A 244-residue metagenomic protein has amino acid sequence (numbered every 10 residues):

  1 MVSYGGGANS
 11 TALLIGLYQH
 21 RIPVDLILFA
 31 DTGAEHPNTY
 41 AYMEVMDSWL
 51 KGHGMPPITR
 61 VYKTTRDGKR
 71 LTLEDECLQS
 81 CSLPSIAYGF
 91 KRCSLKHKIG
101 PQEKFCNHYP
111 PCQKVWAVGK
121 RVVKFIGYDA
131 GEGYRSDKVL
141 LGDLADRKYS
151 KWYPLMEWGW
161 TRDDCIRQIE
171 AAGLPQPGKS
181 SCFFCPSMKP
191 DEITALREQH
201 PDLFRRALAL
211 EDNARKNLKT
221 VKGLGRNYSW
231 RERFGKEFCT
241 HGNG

Functional and structural regions predicted by a protein language model:
M1-G244: Nucleotide-activated chemistry modules centered on ATP-dependent adenylation/adenylyltransferase
